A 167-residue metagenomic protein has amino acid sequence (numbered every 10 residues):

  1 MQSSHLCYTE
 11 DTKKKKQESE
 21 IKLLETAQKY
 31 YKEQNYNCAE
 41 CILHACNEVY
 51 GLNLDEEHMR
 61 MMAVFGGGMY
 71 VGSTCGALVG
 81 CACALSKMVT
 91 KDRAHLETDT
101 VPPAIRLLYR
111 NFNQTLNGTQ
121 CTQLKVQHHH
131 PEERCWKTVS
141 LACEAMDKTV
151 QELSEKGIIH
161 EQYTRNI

Functional and structural regions predicted by a protein language model:
Q2-Q34: Polybasic, low-complexity association/targeting segments
S3-Y8, T100-I167: C-terminal binding/interaction regions
E10-S19, L43-A63, N113-T119: Acidic-glycine-rich active-site phosphate/pyrophosphate-binding loop
E25-E33, V64-S73, V126-P131: A short glycine/serine-rich beta->alpha loop
Y36, N47-G51, A63, G67-Y70 (+5 more regions): Generic secondary-structure signature for well-ordered alpha-helical cores
V49-R60, K87-A104: Phosphate-handling active-site elements
G80-M88: DPxDG-like acidic metal-binding loop motif
